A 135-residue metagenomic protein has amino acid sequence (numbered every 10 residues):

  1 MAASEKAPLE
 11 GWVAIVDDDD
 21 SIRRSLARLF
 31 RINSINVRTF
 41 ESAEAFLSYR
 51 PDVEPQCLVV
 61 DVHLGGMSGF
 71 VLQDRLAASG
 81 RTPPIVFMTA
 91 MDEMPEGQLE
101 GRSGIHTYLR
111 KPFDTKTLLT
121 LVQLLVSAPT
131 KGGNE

Functional and structural regions predicted by a protein language model:
M1-A14, D20-S21, A27, S42 (+3 more regions): Non-catalytic signal-transmission and effector/linker regions of two-component phosphorelay proteins
R23, G65: The feature encodes the CheY-like receiver
T39-C57: Acidic, metal-coordinating helix/loop segments flanking the phosphotransfer/catalytic sites of two-component signaling
E41-S42, S68-V71: Acidic catalytic/metal-coordinating carboxylates
V60-D61: Active-site T/S-Asp motif of two-component receiver
V71, M91-T107, T120: Alpha4 helix (beta4-alpha4-beta5 surface) of REC/receiver domains from two-component response regulators
K111: A Lys-centered signature of the CheY-like receiver
